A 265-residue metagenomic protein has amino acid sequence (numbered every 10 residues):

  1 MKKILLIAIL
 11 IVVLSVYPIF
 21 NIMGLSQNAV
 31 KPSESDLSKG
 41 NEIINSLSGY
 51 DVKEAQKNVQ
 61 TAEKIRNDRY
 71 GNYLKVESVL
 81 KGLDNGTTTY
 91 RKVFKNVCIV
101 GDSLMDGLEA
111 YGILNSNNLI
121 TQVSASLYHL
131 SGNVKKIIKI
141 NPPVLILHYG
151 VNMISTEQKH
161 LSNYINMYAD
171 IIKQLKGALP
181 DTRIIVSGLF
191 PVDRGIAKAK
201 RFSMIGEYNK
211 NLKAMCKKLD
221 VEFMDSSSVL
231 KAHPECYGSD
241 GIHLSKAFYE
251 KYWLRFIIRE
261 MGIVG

Functional and structural regions predicted by a protein language model:
M1-F94, A110, V264-G265: N-terminal secretory targeting modules
I22-L25, V192-G265: Catalytic His-Asp segment of secreted/periplasmic serine-dependent ester chemistry enzymes
L80-M167: Conserved SGNH/GDSL esterase-like catalytic core that processes O-acyl groups on lipids and polysaccharides
V123, M153-S162, I172, A197-F202 (+1 more regions): Second-shell loop/turn segments in exported
H148, S187-G188: Alpha/beta-hydrolase-fold catalytic nucleophile elbow
Y168-I172, N209: Generic structural signal for well-ordered alpha-helices, preferentially at hydrophobic/aromatic core positions
I171-L175, C216: Hydrophobic positions in alpha-helices of CheY-like receiver
L179-R183: A short helix->loop->beta-strand "cap" motif at the edges of active sites that frequently abuts
